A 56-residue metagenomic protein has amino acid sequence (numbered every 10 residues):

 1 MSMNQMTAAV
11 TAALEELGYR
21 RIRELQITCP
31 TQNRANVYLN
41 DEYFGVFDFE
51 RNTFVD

Functional and structural regions predicted by a protein language model:
T11, E16-D56: Acidic, low-complexity, intrinsically disordered interaction modules
